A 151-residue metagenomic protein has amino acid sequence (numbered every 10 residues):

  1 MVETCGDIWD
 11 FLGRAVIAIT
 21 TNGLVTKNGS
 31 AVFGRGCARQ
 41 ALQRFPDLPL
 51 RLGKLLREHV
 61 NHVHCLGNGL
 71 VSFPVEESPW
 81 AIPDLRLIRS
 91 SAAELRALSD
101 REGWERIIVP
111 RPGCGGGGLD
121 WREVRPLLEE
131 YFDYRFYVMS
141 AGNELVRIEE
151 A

Functional and structural regions predicted by a protein language model:
M1-A151: Macrodomain-like recognition of ADP-ribose-binding/processing modules
